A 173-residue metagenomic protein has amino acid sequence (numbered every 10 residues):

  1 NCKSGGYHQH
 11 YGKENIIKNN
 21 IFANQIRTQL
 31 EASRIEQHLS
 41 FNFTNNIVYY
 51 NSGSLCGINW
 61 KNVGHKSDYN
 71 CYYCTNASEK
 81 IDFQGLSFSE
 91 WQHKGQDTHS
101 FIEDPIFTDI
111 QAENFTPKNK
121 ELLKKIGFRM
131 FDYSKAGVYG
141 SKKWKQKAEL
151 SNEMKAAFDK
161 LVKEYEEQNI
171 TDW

Functional and structural regions predicted by a protein language model:
N1-Q9, I26-R34, S52-I58: Extracellular beta-strand/beta-solenoid scaffold signature
N1-Y7, Y11-F22, H38: Active-site neighborhood of glycoside hydrolase catalytic domains
K13-K18, E36-W173: Acidic, glycine- and Ser/Thr-rich low-complexity intrinsically disordered tracts in extracellular/secreted proteins
A23-N24, N46: Alpha-helical context
